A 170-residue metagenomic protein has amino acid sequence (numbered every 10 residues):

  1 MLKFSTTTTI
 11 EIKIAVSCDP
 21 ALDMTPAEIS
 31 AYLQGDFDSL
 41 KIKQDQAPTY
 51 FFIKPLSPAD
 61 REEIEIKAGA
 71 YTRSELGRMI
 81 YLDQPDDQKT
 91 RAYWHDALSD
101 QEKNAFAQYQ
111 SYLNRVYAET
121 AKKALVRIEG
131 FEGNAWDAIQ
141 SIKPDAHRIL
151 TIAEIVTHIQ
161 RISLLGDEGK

Functional and structural regions predicted by a protein language model:
M1-S17: Short, intrinsically disordered N-terminal pre-domain segments
M24-K170: Short, surface-exposed, charged amphipathic helix/loop patches that serve as local interaction elements
